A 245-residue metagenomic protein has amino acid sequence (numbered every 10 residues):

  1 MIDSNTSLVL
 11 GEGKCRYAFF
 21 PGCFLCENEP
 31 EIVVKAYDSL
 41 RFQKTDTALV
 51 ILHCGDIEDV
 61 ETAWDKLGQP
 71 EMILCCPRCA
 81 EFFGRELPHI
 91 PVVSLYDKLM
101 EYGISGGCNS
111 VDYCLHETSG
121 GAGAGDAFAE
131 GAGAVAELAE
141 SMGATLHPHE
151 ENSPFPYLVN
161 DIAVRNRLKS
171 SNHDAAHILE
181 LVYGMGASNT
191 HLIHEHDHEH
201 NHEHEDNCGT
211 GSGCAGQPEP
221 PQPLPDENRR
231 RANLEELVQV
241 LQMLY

Functional and structural regions predicted by a protein language model:
M1-Y245: Iron-sulfur cluster-binding electron-transfer modules in prokaryotic oxidoreductases
